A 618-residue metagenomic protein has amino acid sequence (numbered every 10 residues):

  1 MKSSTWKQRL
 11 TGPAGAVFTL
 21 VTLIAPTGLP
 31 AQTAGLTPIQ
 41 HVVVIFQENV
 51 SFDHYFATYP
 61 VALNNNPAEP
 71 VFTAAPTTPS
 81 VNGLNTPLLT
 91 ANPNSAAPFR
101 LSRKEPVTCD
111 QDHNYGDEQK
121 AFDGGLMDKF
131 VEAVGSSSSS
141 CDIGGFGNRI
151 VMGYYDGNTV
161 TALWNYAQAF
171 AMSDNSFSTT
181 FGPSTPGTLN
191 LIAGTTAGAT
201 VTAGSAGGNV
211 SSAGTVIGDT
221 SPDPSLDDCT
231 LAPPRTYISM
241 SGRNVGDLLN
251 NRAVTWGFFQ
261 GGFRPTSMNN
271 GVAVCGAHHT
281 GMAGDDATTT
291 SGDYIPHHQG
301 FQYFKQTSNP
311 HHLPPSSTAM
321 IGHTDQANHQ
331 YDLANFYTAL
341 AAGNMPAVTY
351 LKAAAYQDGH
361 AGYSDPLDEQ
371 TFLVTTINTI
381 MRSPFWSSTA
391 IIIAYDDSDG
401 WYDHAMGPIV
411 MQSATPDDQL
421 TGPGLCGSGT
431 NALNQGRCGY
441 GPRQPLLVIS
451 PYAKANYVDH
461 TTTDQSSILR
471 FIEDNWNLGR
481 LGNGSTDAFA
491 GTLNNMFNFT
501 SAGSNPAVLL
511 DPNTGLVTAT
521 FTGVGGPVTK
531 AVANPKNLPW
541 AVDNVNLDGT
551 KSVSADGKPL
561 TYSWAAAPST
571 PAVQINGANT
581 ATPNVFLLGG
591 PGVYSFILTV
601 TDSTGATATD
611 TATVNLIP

Functional and structural regions predicted by a protein language model:
L29-G526: N-terminal pro-sequences and low-complexity stem/linker regions of secreted or lumenal proteins
A533-D543: Short, solvent-exposed loop/linker segments at the N-terminal edge of repeated beta-sheet extracellular domains
D543-V553: A short beta-strand segment in extracellular, disulfide-stabilized domains
A555-S563: Solvent-exposed loop segments of extracellular immunoglobulin-like
S563-V585: Surface-exposed, flexible coil segments in extracellular/virion-facing regions
T601-A606: Short, solvent-exposed loop/turn segments at the edges of extracellular beta-sandwich modules
D610-L616: C-terminal edge beta-strand
